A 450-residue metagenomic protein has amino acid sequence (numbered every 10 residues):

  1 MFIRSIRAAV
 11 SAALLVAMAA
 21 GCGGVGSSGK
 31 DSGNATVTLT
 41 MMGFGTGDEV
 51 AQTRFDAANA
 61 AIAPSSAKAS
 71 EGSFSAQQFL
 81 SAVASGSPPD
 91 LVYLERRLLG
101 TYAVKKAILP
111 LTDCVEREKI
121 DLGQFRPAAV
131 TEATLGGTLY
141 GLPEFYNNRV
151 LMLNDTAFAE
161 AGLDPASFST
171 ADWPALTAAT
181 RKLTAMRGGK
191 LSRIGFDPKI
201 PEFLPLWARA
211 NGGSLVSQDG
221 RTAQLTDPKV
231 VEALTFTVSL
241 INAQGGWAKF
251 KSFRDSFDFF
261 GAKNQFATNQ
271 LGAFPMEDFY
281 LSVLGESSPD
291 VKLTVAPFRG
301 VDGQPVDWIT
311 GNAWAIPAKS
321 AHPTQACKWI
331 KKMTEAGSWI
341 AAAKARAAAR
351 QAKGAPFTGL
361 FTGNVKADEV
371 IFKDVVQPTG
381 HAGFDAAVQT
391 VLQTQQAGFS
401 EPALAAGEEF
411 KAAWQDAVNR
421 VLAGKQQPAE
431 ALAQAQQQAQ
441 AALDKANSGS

Functional and structural regions predicted by a protein language model:
F2-T101, E116-I120, S256, G337-A341 (+3 more regions): Conserved N-terminal structural module of periplasmic/extracytoplasmic solute-binding proteins
S70-F79, R97, T170-T177, F250-N264 (+1 more regions): Short helix-initiation/N-cap motifs at beta->coil->alpha
Q77-P88, K105, A157-F158, T177-M186 (+3 more regions): Short helices/loops that flank or line small-molecule/ion binding pockets
R97-N148, T294-A296: Hinge/lid segment of periplasmic solute-binding proteins
T112-F125, F168-T170, S192-G195, G213-T235 (+3 more regions): Short, solvent-exposed loop/beta-turn-alpha elements that line the ligand-binding surface or hinge of extracytoplasmic
T180, T222-D255: Glycine-centered hinge/linker elements that transmit conformational signals in sensory and ligand-binding systems
Y280-D290, G303-I309, I316-A412: C-terminal lobe and pocket-closing loops of periplasmic/extracytoplasmic Venus-flytrap solute-binding proteins
A382-S450: Conserved C-terminal helix/tail region of periplasmic/extracytoplasmic solute-binding proteins
